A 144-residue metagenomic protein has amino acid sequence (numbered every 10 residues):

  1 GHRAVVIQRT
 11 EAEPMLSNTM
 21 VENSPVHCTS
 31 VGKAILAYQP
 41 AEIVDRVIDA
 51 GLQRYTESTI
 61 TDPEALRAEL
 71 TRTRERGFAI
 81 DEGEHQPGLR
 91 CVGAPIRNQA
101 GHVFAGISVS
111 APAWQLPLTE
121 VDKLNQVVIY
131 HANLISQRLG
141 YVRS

Functional and structural regions predicted by a protein language model:
G1-A50: Amphipathic alpha-helical effector-binding/dimerization core of metabolite-sensing transcriptional regulators
N23, H27, L36, S58-A65 (+1 more regions): Alpha-helix N-cap/loop-to-helix boundary motif
K33-A37, T71, N133, Q137: Generic alpha-helical structural context detector
A34, T56, A111: Short, flexible active-site loop motifs that bind/organize anionic cofactors or intermediates
E42-R54, I129-S144: Cysteine/selenocysteine-centered motifs that mediate thiol-based redox chemistry or coordinate metal-sulfur cofactors
Y55-T56, P87: Intrinsically disordered, low-complexity polar/acidic regions
T61-A132: Extended hydrophobic
